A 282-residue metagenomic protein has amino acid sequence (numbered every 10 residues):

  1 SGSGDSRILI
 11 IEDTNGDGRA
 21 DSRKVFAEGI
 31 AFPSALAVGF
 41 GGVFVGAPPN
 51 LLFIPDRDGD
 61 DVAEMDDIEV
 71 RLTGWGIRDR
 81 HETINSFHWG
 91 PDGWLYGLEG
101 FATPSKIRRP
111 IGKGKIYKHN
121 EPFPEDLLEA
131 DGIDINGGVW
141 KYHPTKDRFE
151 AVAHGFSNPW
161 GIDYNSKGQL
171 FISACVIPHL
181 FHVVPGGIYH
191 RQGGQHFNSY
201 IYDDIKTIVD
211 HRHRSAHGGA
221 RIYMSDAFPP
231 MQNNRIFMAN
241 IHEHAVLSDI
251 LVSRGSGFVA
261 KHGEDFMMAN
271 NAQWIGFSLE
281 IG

Functional and structural regions predicted by a protein language model:
S1-G282: Beta-propeller domains with acidic blade repeats across secreted/periplasmic ectodomains and cytosolic WD/CNH propellers
